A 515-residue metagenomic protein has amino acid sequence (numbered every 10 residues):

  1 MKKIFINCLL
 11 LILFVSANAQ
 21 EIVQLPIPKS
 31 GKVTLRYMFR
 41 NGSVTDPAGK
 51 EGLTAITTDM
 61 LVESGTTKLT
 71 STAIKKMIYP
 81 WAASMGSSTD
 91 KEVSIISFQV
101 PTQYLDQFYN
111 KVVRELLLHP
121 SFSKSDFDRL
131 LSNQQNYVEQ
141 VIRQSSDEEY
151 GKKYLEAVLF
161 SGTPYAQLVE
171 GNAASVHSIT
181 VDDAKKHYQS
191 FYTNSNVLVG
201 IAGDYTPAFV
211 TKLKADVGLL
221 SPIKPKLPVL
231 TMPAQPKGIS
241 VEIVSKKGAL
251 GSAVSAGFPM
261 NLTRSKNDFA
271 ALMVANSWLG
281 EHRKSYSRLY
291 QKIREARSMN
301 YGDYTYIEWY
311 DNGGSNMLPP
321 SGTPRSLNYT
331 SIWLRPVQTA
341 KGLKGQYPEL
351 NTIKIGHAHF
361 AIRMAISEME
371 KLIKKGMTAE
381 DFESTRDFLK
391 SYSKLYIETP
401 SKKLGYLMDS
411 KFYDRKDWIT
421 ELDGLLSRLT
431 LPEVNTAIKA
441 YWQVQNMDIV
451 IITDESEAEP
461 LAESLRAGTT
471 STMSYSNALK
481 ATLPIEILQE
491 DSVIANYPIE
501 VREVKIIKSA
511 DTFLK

Functional and structural regions predicted by a protein language model:
K2-L10: Sec-dependent signal peptide recognition, specifically the positively charged N-region followed immediately by
L10-N18: Hydrophobic h-region of N-terminal signal peptides that target proteins for export in Gram-negative bacteria
Q20-Q24: Cleaved targeting-peptide boundary
L25, S30-I56, V62, T70-L118 (+8 more regions): M16 family metallopeptidases and their MPP-like homologs
V100-P101, Q134-V141, M232-K246, R386-Y396 (+2 more regions): Short, conserved secondary-structure transition motifs
L198-L262, S456-E457, A462-K505: An aromatic/glycine/proline-enriched structural segment found at the starts of mature extracellular/organellar domains
